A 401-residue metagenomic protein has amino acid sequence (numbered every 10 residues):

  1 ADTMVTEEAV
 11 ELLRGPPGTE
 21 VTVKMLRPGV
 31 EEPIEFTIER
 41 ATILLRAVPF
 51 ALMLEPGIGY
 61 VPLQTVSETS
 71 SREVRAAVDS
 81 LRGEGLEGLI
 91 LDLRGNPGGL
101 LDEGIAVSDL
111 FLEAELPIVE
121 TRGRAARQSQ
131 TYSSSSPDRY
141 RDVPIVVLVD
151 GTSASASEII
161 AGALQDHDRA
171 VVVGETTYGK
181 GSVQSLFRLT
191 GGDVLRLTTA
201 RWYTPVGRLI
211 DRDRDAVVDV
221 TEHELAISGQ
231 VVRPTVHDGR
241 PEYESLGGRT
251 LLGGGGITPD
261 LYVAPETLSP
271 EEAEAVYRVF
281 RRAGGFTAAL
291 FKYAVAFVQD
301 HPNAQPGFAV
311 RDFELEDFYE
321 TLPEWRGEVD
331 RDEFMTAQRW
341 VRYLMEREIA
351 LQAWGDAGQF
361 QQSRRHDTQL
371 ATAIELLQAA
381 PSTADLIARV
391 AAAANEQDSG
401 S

Functional and structural regions predicted by a protein language model:
A1-G192, R201: Cleft-lining beta-strand/loop regions that shape enzyme active-site pockets
L45-V48, E68-R72, P205-V206, L251-G253 (+2 more regions): Short, solvent-exposed loop/turn elements at domain surfaces
V61, R196-L197, L252: Generic recognition of long tandem-repeat/solenoid scaffolds
S108-D109, S136-V143, D193-V194, A350-A353 (+2 more regions): Short, charged low-complexity intrinsically disordered segments located at boundaries of structured domains
L110-F111, R127, L186, G191 (+5 more regions): Generic secondary-structure boundary signal with a strong preference for alpha-helix termini
I118-E120, V171-E175, P205, L209-R212 (+2 more regions): Acidic/polar loop patches that form or flank catalytic/metal-binding clefts of enzymes that bind anionic ligands
A156, D168, E175, G179-P241: Polar, glycine-rich mid-to-C-terminal structural blocks that act as macromolecule-binding/assembly scaffolds
L209-I210, R214-S401: Conserved functional hotspot residues or short segments at active or partner-binding sites across diverse domains
